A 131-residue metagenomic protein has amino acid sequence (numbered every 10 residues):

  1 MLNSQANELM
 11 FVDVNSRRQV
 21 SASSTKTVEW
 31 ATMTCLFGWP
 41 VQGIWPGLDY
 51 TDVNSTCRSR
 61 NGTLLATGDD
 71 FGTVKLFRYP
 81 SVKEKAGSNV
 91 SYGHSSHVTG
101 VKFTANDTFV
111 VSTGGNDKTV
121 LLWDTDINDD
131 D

Functional and structural regions predicted by a protein language model:
M1-D131: WD40-repeat beta-propeller superdomains and closely related acidic/aromatic-rich repeat-like regions
